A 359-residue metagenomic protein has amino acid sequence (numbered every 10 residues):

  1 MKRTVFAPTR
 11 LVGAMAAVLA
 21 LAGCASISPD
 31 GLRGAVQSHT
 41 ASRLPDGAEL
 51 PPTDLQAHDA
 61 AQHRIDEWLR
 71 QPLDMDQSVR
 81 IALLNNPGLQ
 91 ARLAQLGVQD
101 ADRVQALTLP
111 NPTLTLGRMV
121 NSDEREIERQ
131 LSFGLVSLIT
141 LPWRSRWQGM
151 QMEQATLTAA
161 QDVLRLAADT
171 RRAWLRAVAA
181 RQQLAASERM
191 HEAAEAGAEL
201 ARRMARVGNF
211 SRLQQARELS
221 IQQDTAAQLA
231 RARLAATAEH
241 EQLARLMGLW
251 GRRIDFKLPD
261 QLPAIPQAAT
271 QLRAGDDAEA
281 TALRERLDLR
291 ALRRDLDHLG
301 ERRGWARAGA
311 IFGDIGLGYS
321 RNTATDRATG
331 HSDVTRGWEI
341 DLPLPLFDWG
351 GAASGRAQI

Functional and structural regions predicted by a protein language model:
M1-I81, R233-T281: Terminal intrinsically disordered/low-complexity segments used for targeting and assembly
A25, L141, L157-T281: Periplasmic alpha-helical coiled-coil/stalk elements that build and connect Gram-negative outer-membrane
A25-G47, R80-S137, H240, A244-L249 (+1 more regions): A small-residue-enriched
D59-R64, L114-M119, Q182-S187, L262-A264 (+1 more regions): A ubiquitous short alpha-helical element
L73, A101, E153, L157 (+7 more regions): Generic structural signal for well-ordered, non-membrane alpha-helices
M75-S78, N85, R92, G134 (+14 more regions): Amphipathic alpha-helical coiled-coil segments and their boundaries
Q95, Q130-L131, W143-Q151, M190: "Short basic amphipathic alpha-helical interaction patches in structured regions
R146-E153, L157, R294-D297, A357: Amphipathic alpha-helical segments that line or abut small-molecule/effector binding pockets and mediate allosteric
